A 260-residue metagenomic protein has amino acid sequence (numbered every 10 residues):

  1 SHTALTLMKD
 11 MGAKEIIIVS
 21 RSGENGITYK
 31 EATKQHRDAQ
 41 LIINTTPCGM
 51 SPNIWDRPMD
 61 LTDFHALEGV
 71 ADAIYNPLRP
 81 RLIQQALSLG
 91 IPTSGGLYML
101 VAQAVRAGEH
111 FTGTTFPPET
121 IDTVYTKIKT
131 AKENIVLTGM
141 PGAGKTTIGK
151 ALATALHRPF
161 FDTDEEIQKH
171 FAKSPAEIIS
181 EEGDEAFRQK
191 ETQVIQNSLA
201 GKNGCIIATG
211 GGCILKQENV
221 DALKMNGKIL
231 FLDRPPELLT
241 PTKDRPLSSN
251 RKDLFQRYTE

Functional and structural regions predicted by a protein language model:
S1-K9, G139-P141: Glycine-rich adenosine-cofactor-binding loop
D10-T28, D164-E166, H170-F171: NAD(P)-binding Rossmann-fold cofactor-contacting core
G26-S94, C213-V220: Rossmann-like adenosine-cofactor binding region
A73-E133: Adenosine-phosphate binding glycine-rich loop
K145: Conserved lysine of the Walker
I148: Hydrophobic positions on the alpha1 helix immediately C-terminal to the Walker A/P-loop
E165-I214, E218-K224: ATP-dependent small-molecule kinase phosphotransfer cores that center on conserved nucleotide phosphate-binding segments
M225-E260: A glycine- and Lys/Arg-enriched "phosphate-lid" helix/loop adjacent to the NTP-binding pocket of small-molecule kinases
